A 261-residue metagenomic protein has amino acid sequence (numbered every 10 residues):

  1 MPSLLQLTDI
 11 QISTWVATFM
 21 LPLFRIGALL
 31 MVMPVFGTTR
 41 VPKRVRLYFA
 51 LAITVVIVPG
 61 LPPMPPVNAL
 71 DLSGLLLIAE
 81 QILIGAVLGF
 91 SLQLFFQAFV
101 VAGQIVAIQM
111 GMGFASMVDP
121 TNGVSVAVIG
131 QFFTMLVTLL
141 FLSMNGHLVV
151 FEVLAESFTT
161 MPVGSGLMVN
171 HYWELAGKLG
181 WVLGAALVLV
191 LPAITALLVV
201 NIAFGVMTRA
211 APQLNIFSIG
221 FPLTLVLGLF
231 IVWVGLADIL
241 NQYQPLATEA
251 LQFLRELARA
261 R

Functional and structural regions predicted by a protein language model:
M1-R261: Hydrophobic alpha-helical segments and their helix-loop boundaries in membrane and membrane-proximal proteins
